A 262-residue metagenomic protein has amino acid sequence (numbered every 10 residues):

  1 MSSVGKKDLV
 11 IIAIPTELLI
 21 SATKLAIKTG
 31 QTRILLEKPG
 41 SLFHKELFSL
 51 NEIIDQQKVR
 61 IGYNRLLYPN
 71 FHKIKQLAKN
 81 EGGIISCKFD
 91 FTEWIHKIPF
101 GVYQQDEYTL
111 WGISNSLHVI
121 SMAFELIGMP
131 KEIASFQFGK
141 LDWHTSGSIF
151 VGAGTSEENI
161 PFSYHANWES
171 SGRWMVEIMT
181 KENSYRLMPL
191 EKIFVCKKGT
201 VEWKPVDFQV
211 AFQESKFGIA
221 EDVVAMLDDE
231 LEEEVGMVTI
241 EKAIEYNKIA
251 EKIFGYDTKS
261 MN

Functional and structural regions predicted by a protein language model:
M1-I53: Beta-loop-alpha module in the N-terminal Rossmann-like domain of NAD(P)-dependent dehydrogenases, especially those
M1-V4, G40-F100: A contiguous active-site-proximal alpha/beta segment in oxidoreductase catalytic domains
K6-I14, K24, V224-N262: C-terminal helix-rich "cap/oligomerization" subdomain common to oxidoreductases
L35-E37, I61, L187: Hydrophobic residues in well-ordered beta-strands that form the structural core
G62-P69, P99-K131: Mid-domain beta-loop-alpha active-site segment that forms a flexible, acidic cofactor/metal-binding surface
D106-I113, Q209-F217: A short glycine-threonine-serine/GTX helix/turn-capping micro-motif
S114-K192, V224-E234: Contiguous beta-strand/loop segments that form the cofactor/metal-binding neighborhood of enzyme cores
L187, V210-L227, V238: Active-site loop of classical SDR/Rossmann-like NAD(P)-dependent oxidoreductases, centered on the catalytic Tyr-X3-Lys
